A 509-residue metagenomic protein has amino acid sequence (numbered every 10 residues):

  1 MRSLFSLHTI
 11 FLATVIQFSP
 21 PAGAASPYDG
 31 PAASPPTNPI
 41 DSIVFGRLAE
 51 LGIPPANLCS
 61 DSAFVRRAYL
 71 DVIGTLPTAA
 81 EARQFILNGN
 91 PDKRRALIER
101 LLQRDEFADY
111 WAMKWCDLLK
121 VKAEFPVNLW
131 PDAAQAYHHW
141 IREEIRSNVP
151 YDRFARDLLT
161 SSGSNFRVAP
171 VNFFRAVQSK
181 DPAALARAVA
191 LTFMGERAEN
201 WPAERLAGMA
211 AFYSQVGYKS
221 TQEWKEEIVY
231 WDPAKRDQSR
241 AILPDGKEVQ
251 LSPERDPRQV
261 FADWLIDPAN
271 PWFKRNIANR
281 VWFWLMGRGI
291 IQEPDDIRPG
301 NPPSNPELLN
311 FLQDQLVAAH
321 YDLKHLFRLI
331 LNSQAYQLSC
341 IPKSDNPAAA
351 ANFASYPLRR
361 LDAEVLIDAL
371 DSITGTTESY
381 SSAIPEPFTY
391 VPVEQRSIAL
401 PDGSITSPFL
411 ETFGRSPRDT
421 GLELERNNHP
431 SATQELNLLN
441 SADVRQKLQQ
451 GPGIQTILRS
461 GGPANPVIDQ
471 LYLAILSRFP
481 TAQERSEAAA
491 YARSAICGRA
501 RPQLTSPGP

Functional and structural regions predicted by a protein language model:
M1-L4: N-terminal secretory signal peptides that target proteins for export/translocation
S6-S19: Bacterial N-terminal signal peptides
P20-A24: Sec/Tat signal peptide C-region and signal peptidase I cleavage site
S26-F261, N270-D314, Y321-L458, G462-L473 (+1 more regions): Short, structured secondary-structure elements that scaffold catalytic or ligand/cofactor-binding regions
L265-I266: Cell-envelope and extracellular/periplasmic
